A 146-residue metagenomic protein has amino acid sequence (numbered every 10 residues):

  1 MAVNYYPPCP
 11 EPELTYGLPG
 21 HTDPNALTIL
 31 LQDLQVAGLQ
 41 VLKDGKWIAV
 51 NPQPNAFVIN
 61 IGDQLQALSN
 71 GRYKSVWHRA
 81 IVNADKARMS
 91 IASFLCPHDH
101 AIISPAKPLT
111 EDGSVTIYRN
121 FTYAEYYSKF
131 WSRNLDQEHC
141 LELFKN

Functional and structural regions predicted by a protein language model:
M1-N146: C-terminal flanking tails of non-heme Fe-dependent oxygenases
